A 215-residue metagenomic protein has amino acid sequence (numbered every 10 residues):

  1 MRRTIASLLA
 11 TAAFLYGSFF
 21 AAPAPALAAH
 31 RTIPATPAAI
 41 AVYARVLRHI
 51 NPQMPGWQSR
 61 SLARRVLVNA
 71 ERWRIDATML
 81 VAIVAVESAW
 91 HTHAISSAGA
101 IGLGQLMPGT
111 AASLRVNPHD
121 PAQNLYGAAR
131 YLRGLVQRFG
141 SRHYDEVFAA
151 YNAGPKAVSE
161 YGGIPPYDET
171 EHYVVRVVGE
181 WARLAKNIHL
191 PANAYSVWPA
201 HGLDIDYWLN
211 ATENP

Functional and structural regions predicted by a protein language model:
M1-L9: Bacterial N-terminal signal peptides that target proteins for export
L9-L15: Hydrophobic helical h-region of N-terminal Sec-dependent signal peptides in bacterial secretory/periplasmic proteins
L15-P25: C-terminal segment of classical bacterial N-terminal signal peptides
L27-N210, N214-P215: Catalytic glycan-binding domains that act on GlcNAc-containing polysaccharides
